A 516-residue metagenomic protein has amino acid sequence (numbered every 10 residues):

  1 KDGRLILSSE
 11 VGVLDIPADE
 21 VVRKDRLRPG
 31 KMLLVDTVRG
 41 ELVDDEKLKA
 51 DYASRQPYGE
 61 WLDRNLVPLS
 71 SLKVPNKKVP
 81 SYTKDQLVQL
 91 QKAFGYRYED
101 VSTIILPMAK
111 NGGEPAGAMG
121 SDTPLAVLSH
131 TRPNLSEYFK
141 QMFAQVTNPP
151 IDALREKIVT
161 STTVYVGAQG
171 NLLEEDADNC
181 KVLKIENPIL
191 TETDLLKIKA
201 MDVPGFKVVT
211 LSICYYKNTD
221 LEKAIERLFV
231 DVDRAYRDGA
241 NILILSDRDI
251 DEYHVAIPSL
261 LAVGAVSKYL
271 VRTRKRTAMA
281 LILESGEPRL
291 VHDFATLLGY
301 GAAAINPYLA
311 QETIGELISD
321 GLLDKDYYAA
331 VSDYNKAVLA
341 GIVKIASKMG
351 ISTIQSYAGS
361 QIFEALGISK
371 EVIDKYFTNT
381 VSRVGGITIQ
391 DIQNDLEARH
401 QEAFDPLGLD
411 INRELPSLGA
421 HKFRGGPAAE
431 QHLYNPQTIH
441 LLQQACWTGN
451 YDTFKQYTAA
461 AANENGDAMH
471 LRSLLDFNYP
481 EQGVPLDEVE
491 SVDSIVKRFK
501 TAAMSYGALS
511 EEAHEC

Functional and structural regions predicted by a protein language model:
D2, S9-V13, E41-A224, D231-A235 (+4 more regions): Flexible, glycine-rich loop/tail regions that form catalytic "lids" or insertion modules at the edges of active sites
G3-M32, E312, D324, Y328: Glycine-rich ThDP/TPP pyrophosphate-binding loop and its adjacent helix/strand module within ThDP-dependent enzymes
L33, D247, L297, T353: Conserved, mostly hydrophobic/aromatic
V38, R248-I250, G286, A302 (+1 more regions): Short, ordered loop/turn segments at secondary-structure junctions
L245-L261: Glycine-rich, proline-tolerant flexible connector loops at the mouths of alpha/beta enzymes
I257-L283, Y334-V338: Alpha-helix-loop-beta-strand connector modules within alpha/beta enzyme cores
E287-Y300: Catalytic cores of alpha/beta
L298-S319, Y376-F377: Glycine-rich phosphate-binding active-site loops on the catalytic face of alpha/beta enzymes
